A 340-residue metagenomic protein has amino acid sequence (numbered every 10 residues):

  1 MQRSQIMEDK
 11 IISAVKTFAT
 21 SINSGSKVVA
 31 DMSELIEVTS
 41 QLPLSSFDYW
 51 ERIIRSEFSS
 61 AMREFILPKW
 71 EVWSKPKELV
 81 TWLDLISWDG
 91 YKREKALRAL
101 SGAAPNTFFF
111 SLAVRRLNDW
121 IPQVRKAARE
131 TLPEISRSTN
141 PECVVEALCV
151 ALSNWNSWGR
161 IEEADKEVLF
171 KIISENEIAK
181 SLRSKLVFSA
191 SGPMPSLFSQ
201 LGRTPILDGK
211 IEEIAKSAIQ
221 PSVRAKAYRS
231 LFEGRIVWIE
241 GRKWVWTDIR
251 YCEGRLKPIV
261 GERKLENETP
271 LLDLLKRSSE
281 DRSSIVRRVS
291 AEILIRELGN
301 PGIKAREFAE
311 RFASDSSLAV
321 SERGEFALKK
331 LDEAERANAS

Functional and structural regions predicted by a protein language model:
M1-A61, G192-G234, L331-S340: Long, acidic/serine-threonine-rich intrinsically disordered regions with weak helical/coil propensity that act as
D9-K16, W73-L83, N106-R116, S138-S153 (+6 more regions): Amphipathic alpha-helical scaffolding segments comprising HEAT/armadillo-like alpha-solenoid repeats
R52-V72, E94-P105, R115, K126-S138 (+7 more regions): Structural detector for internal amphipathic alpha-helices that build alpha-solenoid repeat scaffolds
V80, I86-Y91: N-terminal domain-start signal
D89, S283-S284, V289, P301-S340: Eukaryotic acidic, Ser/Thr-rich intrinsically disordered low-complexity regions
G90-Y91, P122-Q123, F188-G192, Q220-A225 (+4 more regions): Alpha-helix N-cap/helix-start positions at coil->helix boundaries
T247-I259: A solvent-exposed, charged loop/short amphipathic helix patch at secondary-structure junctions
